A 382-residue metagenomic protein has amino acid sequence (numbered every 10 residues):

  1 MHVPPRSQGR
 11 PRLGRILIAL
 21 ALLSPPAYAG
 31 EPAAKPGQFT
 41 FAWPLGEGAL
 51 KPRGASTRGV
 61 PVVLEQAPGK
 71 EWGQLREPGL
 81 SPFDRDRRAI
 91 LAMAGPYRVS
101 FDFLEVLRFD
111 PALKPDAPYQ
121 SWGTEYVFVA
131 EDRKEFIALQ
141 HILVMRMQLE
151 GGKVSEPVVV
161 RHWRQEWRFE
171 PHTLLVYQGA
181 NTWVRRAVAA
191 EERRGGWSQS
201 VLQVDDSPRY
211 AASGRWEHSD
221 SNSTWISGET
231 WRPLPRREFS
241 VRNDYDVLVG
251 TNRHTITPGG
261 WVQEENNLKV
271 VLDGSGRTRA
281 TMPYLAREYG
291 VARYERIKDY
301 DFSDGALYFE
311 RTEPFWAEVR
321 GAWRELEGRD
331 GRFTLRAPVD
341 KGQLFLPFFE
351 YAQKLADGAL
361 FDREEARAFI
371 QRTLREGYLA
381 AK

Functional and structural regions predicted by a protein language model:
M1-P11: N-terminal secretory signal peptides that target proteins for export/translocation
R15-P25: Bacterial N-terminal signal peptides
G30-A92, E105-P118, E135-A138, L174 (+3 more regions): Amphipathic/hydrophobic helical signal segments and adjacent flexible N-terminal regions that mediate secretion
L91-P96, V129-E135, R253-W261, R296-D301: A short, structured loop/turn motif at beta-sheet edges
P115-A117, S121-E131, Q140-I142, R164 (+3 more regions): Hydrophobic/aromatic beta-strand elements that line small-molecule binding cavities or substrate pockets in beta-rich
E131-A180: Extended amphipathic alpha-helical segments with heptad-repeat/coiled-coil character used for oligomerization, fusion
A190-V249: Short helix-loop boundary/capping segments
I226-D273, Y284: Extended serine/threonine-enriched, polar tracts that run as long, contiguous segments within proteins
